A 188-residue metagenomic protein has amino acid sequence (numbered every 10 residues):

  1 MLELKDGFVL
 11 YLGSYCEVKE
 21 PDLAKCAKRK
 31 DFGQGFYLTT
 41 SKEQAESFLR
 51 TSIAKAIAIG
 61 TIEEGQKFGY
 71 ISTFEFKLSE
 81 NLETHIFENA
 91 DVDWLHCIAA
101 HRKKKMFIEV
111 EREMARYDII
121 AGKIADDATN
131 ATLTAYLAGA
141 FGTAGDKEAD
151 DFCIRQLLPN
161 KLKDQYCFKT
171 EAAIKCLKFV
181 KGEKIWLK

Functional and structural regions predicted by a protein language model:
M1-F32, S72: ADP-ribose/NAD+-binding catalytic cleft of ART/PARP-like enzymes
L2-D6, K30-D31, T51-I57, K67-K188: Conserved NAD+-utilizing ADP-ribose enzyme module
V9-S14, E20-D22, T39-K42, Y136 (+2 more regions): N-terminal, helix-rich and Lys/Arg-enriched segments in bacterial and organellar proteins
E17, K42-A45, L78-L82: Short, charged/polar surface micro-motifs in flexible loops or helix N-caps
A27-I53: Extended catalytic/binding region for NAD+/ADP-ribose chemistry, centered on the ART fold
T61: RNA-binding basic/glycine-rich loop and surface signature characteristic of RAMP-family CRISPR effectors
